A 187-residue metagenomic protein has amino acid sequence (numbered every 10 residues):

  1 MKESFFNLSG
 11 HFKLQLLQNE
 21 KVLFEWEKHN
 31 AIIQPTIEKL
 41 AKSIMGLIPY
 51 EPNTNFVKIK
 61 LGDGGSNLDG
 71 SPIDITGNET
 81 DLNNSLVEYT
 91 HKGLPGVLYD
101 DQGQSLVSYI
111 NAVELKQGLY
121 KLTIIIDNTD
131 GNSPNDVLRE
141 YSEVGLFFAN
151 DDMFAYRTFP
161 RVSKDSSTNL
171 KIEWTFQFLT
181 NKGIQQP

Functional and structural regions predicted by a protein language model:
M1-Y141, A149-P187: Small cysteine-rich, disulfide-bonded extracellular modules of the LU/uPAR three-finger superfamily and closely related
